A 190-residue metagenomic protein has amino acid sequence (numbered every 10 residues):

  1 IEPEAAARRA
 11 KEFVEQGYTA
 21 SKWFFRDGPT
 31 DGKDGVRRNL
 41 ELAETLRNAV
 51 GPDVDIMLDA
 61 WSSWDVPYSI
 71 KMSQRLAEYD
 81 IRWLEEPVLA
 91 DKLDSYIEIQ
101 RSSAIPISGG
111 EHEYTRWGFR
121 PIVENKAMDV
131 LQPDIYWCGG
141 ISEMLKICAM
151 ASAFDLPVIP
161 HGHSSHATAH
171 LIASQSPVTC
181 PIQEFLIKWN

Functional and structural regions predicted by a protein language model:
I1-S103: Metal-dependent enolase-superfamily TIM-barrel catalytic cores that perform enediolate-based chemistry
Q74, D80, D91-N190: Shared catalytic-loop signature of beta/alpha-barrel
